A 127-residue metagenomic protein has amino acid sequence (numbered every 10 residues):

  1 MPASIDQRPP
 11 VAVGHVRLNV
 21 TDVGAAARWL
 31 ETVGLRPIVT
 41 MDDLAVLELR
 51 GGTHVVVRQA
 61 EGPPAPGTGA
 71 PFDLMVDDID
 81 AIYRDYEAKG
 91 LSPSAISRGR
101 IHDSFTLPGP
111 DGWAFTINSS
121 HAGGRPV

Functional and structural regions predicted by a protein language model:
M1-P2, W29, Q59-E61: N-terminal short leaders/motifs
M1-P9, R84-V127: Vicinal oxygen chelate
P10-V11, R17-V55: Core segments of cupin and vicinal oxygen chelate
A12-T21, A45, G62-A88, D103-T116: Vicinal oxygen chelate
E31, M41, T68, G99-I101: Residues that act as N-cap/strand-start positions at coil-to-secondary-structure junctions
R36-G69, A114-H121: Conserved short beta-strand elements that form part of the metal-binding/catalytic scaffold of enzyme active sites
